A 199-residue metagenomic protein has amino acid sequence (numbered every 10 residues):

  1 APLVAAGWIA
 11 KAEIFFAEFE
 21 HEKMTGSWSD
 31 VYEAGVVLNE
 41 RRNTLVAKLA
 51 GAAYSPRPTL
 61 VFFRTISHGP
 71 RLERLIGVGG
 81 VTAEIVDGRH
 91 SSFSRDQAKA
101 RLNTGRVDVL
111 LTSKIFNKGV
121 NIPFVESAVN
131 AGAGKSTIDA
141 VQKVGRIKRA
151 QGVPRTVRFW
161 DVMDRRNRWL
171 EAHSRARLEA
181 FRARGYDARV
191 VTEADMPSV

Functional and structural regions predicted by a protein language model:
A1-F15, F181: Post-DEXD/H (motif II) to motif III coupling segment of the RecA-like Helicase ATP-binding lobe
A6, M24-T25, V120-I122, S136-V141 (+1 more regions): Switch/connector loops and helix/strand junctions flanking conserved nucleotide-binding motifs in nucleotide-processing
I9-E13, G79-T82, P123-S127, V153-R158 (+1 more regions): Short glycine-/polar-rich loops that comprise or flank the Walker A/P-loop and associated switch/sensor motifs
E13-F16, K23-V78: Conserved interdomain hinge at the start of the Helicase C-terminal
P58-L60, H68-V120, D139: Conserved helicase ATPase core of P-loop NTP-dependent helicases/translocases
L110, A128-V129: Short, well-ordered beta-strand core segments
S127, K135-F159, R175-E179: Conserved SF2 helicase motif VI
A150, R155, N167-V199: Helicase-associated low-complexity regulatory tails and linkers flanking the ATPase motor
